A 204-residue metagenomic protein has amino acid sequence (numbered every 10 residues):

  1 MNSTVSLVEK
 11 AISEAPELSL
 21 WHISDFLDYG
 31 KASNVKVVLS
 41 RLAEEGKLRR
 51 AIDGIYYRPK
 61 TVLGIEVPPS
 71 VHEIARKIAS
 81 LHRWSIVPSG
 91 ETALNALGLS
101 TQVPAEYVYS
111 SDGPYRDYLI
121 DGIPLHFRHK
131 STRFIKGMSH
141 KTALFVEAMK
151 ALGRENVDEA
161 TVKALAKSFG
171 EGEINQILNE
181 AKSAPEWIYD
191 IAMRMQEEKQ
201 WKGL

Functional and structural regions predicted by a protein language model:
N2-I78: Short beta-edge/loop segments at beta->alpha junctions of small alpha/beta modules that act as binding/recognition
V35, S89-G90, K141: Amphipathic alpha-helical interface surfaces
A51-G54, W84-I120: Short gly/ser-rich loop at a beta-strand->alpha-helix junction or flexible surface loop bordering the NTP-binding
K77, S89-E91, A151-N156: Positively charged, aromatic-accented nucleic-acid-binding surfaces
L81: Basic nucleic-acid-binding interfaces
L119-D121, L125-H129: A short, charged helix-loop
K130-L204: Hydrophobic alpha-helical interaction segments
